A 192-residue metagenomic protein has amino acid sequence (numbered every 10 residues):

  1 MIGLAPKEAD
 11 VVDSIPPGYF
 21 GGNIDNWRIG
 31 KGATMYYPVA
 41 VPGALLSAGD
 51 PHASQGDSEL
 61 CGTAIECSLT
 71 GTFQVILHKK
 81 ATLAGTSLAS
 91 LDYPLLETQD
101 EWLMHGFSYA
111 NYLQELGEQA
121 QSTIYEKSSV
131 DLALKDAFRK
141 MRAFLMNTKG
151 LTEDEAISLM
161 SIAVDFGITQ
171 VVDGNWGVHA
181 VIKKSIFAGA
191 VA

Functional and structural regions predicted by a protein language model:
M1-G30, Y36: Intrinsically disordered, low-complexity linker/loop segments enriched in Gly/Pro and charged/polar residues
A5, V41, G49-S68, V75-L113 (+1 more regions): Phosphate/adenylate-binding glycine loop and adjacent helical scaffold
P16-G21, Q55-G56, A137, T152 (+1 more regions): Short, glycine/acidic-rich beta->alpha junctions
F20, W27, K31-V39, L69-G71 (+2 more regions): Long, compositionally biased low-complexity segments
W27-G30, I65-C67, A137, Q170-V172: Solvent-exposed alpha-helices and their adjacent loops that cap or buttress functional pockets in soluble metabolic
P38-A40, I76-H78, L159, V181-K183: Generic beta-strand/beta-sheet core signal
A40-L45, F166: Short, charged beta-turn/beta-strand-edge "cap" motif at the junction between a beta-strand and an adjacent loop
Y112-A192: C-terminal alpha-helical interaction appendages
